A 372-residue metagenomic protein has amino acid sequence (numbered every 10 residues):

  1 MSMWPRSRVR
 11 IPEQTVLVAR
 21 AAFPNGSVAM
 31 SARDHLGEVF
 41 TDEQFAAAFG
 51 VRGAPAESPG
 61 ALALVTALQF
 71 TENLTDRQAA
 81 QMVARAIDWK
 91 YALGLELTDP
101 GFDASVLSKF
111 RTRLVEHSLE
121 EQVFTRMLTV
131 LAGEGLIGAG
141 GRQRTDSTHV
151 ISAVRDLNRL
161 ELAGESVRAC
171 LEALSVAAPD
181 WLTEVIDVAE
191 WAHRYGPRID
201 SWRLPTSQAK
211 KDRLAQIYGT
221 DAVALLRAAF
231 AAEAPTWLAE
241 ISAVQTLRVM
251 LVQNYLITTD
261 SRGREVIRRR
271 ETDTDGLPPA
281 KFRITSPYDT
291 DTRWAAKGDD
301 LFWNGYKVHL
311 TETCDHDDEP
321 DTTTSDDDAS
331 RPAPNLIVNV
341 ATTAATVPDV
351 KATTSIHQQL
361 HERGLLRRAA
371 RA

Functional and structural regions predicted by a protein language model:
M1-G37: Charged, often Cys/His-bearing segments associated with DNA-binding zinc-finger transcription factors
A22-A67, T71: Basic, short loop/linker segments at the boundary and entry of helix-turn-helix/winged-helix-like folds
R52-A56, L97-G101, A344-P348: Alpha-helix capping and helix-loop boundary segments enriched in small/acidic/polar residues
G53-E57, I87, A370-A372: Acidic, metal-coordinating catalytic cores used for nucleic-acid/nucleotide bond scission and strand-transfer chemistry
A79-Y91: DNA-recognition alpha helix
A84, F102-A369: Polybasic low-complexity intrinsically disordered regions
D88-V106: Short, positively charged loop/turn segments that connect secondary-structure elements
